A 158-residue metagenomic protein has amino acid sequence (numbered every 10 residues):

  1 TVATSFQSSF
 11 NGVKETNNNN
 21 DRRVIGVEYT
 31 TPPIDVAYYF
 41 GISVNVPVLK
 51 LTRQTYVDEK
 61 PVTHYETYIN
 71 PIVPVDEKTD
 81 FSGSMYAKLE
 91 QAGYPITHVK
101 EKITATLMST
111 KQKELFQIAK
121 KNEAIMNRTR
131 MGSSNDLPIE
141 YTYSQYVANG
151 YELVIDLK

Functional and structural regions predicted by a protein language model:
T1-N45, E66, P74-K100, T104 (+1 more regions): HTH-adjacent hinge/linker in prokaryotic transcriptional regulators
N19, K60, L137: Bacterial carbohydrate/catabolite-sensing allosteric modules
R22-R23, K50-L51, Y56-V57, P61-E66 (+1 more regions): A short glycine-rich, His/Asp/Glu-containing loop-to-beta-strand
V24, V48-K50, H64, I125-N127 (+1 more regions): Broad gene-expression machinery/nucleic-acid interaction feature
Y39-N45, Y56, Q117-K121: Short, solvent-exposed beta-strand/turn "edge" segments of beta-rich domains on protein surfaces
G41, E66-I69, Y143-Y146: A short, well-structured catalytic beta-strand-centered motif of the EAL phosphodiesterase domain for c-di-GMP
V44-D58, I125-G132: A short beta-strand signature
I72, T79-D80, A87-K158: C-terminal regulatory/effector modules of DNA-binding transcriptional regulators
